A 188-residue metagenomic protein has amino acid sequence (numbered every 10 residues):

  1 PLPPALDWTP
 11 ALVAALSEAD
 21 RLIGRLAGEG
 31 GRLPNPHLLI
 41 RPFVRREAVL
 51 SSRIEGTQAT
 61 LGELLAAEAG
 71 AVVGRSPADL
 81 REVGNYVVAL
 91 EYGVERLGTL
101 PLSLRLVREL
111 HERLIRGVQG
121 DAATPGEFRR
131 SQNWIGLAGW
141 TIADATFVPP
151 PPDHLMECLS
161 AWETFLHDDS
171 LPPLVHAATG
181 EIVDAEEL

Functional and structural regions predicted by a protein language model:
P1-L188: FIC/Doc superfamily catalytic core
